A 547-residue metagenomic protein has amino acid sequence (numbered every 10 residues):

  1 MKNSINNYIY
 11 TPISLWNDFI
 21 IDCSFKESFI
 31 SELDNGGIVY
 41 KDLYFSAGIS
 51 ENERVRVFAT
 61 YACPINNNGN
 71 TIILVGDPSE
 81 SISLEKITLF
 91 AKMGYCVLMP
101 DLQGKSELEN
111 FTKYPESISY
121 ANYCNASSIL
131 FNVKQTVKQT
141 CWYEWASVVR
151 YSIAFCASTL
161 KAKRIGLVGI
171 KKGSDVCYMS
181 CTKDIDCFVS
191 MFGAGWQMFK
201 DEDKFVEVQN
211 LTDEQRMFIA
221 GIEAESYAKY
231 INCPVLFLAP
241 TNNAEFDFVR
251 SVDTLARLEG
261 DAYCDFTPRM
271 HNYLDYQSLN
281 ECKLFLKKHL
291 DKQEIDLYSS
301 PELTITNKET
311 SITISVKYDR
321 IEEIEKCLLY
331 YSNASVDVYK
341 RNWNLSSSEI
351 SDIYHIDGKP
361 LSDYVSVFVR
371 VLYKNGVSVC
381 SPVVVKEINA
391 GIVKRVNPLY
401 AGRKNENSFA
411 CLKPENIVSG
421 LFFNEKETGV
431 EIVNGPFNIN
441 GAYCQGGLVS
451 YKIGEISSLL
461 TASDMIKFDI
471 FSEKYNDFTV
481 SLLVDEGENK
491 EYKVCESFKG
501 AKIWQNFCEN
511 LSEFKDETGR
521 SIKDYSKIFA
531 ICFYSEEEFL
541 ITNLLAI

Functional and structural regions predicted by a protein language model:
I21-N66: N-terminal cap/lid segment of alpha/beta-hydrolase-fold proteins
F58-Y61, N68-P78, V97: Short beta-strand element of the alpha/beta-hydrolase
I82, T88-K92, C96-E144, G195-K204: Cap/lid segment of the alpha/beta-hydrolase catalytic domain
R150-D213, F218: Primarily recognizes the serine-hydrolase "nucleophile elbow" in alpha/beta-hydrolase and SGNH/GDSL folds
F199-A256: The feature captures the conserved acid-bearing segment of alpha/beta-hydrolase catalytic domains
K287-Y331, N344-I353: Surface beta-strand/loop "capping" patches
F423-S450: Short carbohydrate-recognition loop motifs
G441-G519, Y534-L540, L545-A546: Extracellular ligand-binding interfaces
